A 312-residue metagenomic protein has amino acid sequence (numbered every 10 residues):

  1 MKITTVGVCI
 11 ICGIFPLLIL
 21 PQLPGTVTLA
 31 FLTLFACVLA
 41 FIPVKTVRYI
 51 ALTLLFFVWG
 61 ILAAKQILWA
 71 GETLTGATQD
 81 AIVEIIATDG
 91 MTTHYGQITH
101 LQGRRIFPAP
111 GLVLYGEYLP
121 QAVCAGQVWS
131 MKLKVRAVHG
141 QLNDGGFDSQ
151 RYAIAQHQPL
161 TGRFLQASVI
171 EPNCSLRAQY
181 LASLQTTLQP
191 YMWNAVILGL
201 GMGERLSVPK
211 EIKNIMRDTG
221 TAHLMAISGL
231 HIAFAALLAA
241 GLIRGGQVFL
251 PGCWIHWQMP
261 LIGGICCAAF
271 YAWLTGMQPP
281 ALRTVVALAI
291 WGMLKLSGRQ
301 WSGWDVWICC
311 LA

Functional and structural regions predicted by a protein language model:
M1-L74, T161-R163, R283, Q300: N-terminal leader/targeting segments
T5, V47-I50, G162, N214-A312: Hydrophobic alpha-helical transmembrane segments in multi-pass membrane proteins
C9-C12, C37, C124, C174 (+3 more regions): Generic recognition of cysteine residues
L17, G203, S207, A233 (+1 more regions): Short, electropositive, low-hydrophobicity segments enriched in small/polar residues
P21-G25, P190, P209, H256 (+2 more regions): Helix N-cap and loop-to-helix transition residues
I42-T46, D148, S175, P190 (+2 more regions): Alpha-helix capping and helix-coil boundary motifs
L54-H223: Membrane-interface helix/helix-cap signal primarily in integral membrane proteins
